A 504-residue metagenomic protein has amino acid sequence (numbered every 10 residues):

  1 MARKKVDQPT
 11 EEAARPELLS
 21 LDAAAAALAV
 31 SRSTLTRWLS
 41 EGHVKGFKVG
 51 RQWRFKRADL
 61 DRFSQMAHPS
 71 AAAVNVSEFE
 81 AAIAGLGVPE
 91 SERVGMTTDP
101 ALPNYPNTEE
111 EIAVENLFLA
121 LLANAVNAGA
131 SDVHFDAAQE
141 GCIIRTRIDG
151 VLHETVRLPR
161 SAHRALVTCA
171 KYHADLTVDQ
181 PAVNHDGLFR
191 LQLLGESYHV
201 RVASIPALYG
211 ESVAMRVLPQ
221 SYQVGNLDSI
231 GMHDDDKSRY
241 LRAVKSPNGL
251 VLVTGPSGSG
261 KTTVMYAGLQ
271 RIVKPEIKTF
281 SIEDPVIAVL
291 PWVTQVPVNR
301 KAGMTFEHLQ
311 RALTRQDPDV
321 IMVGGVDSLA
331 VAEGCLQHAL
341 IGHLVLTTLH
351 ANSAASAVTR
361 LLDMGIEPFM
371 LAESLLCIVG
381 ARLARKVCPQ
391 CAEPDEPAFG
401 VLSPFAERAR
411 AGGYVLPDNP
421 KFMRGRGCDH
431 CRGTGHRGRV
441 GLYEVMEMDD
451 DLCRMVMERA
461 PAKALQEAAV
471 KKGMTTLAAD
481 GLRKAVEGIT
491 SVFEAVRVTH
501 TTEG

Functional and structural regions predicted by a protein language model:
A2-R157: N-terminal anchoring/assembly modules that precede and organize ATP-driven motor systems
A84-P256, L482-G504: N-terminal "pre-motor" subdomain/linker immediately upstream of P-loop NTPase catalytic cores
V133, A170, V200, A243 (+7 more regions): Residue-level signature of catalytic and energy-coupling elements of molecular machines, predominantly ATP/GTP-dependent
S212-V213, G334, R439-E444: Cytosolic catalytic headpiece of P-type ATPases
L241-V251, T262-R385: Switch/coupling sub-region of P-loop NTPases
S259, K274, A351-D449: Cys/His-rich Zn2+-binding cysteine-cluster or related metal-binding knuckle/ribbon modules and their
R410-G504: NTP-binding/hydrolysis catalytic cores, primarily Walker-type P-loop NTPases
